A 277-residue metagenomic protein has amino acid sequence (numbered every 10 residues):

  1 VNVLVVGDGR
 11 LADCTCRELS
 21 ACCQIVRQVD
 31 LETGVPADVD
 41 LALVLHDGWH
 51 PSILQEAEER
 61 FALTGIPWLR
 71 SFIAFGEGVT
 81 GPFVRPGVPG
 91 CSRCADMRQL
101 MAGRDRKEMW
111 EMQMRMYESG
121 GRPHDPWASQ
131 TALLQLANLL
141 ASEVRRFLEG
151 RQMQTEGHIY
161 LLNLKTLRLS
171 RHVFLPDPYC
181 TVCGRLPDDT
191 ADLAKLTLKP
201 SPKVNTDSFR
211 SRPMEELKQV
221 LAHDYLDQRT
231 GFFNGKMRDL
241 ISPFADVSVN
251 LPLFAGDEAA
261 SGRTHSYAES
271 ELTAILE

Functional and structural regions predicted by a protein language model:
V1-V3, S71, G76, R106-Q113 (+3 more regions): Helix-coil modules at protein/domain termini and other flexible surface or pore-lining loops, especially C-terminal
L4-V6, L11, T15-E18, C22-I25 (+6 more regions): E1/E1-like adenylate-forming module used to activate ubiquitin-like modifiers and sulfur-carrier proteins
D30-L31, S266: Alpha-helix N-cap recognition
L140: Extended, Lys/Arg-rich, non-catalytic nucleic-acid recognition/anchoring regions of very large nucleic-acid-interacting
